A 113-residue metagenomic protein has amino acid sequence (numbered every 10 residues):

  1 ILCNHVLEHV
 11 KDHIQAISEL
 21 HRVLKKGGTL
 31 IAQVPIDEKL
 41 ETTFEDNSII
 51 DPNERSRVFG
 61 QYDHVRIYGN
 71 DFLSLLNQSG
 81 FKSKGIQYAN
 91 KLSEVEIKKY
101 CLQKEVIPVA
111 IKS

Functional and structural regions predicted by a protein language model:
L2: A conserved beta-strand element that flanks and buttresses the S-adenosyl-L-methionine
H5-H9: A short His-aromatic
K11-S113: S-adenosyl-L-methionine-dependent methyltransferase catalytic module, highlighting the catalytic core
